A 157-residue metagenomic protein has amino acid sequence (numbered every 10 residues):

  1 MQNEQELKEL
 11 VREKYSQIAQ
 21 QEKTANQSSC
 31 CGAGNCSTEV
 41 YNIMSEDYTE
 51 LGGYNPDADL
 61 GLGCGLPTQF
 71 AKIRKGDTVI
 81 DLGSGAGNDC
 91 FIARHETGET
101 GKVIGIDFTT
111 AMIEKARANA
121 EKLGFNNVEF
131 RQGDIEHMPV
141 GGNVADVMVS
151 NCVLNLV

Functional and structural regions predicted by a protein language model:
M1-Y41: N-terminal auxiliary segments of SAM/dcSAM-dependent transferases
S37-T78, N88-E96: Conserved alpha-helix/loop element of class I SAM-dependent methyltransferases that forms part of the SAM/SAH-binding
K75, E136-M148: A short acidic, Gly/Pro-enriched loop at the edge of an enzyme's catalytic core that lines a small-molecule cofactor
K102-D107: Conserved SAM-binding motif I beta-strand of class I
T109-A111: Conserved SAM/SAH-binding beta-strand->alpha-helix loop
A116: Conserved SAM-binding loop
L123-E136: Conserved SAM-binding strand-loop segment of SAM-dependent methyltransferases
D146-V157: A short SAM/SAH-binding and catalytic strip from SAM-dependent methyltransferases
